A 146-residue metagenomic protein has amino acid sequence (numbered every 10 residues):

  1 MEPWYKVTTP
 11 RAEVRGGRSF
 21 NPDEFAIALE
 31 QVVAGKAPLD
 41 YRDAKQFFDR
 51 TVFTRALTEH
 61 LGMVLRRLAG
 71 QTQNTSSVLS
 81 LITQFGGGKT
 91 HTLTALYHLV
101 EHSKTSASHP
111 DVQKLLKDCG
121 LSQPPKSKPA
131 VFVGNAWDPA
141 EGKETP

Functional and structural regions predicted by a protein language model:
M1-G87, T94, L99-V100, D138 (+1 more regions): Walker A/P-loop-proximal flanking segment of P-loop NTPase domains
T51-V52, L79-Q84, T92-P146: P-loop NTPase motor core
